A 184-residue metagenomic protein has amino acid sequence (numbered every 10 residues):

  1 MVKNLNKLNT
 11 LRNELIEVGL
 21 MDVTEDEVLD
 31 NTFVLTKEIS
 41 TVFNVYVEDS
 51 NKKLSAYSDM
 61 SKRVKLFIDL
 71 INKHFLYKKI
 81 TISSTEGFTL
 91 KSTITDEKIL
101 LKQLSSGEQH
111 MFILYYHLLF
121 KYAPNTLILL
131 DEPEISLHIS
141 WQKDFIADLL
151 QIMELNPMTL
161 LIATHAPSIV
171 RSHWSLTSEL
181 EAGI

Functional and structural regions predicted by a protein language model:
M1-D96: Phosphate-coordinating catalytic segments in nucleotide- and nucleic-acid-processing enzymes
A56-I184: Switch/communication elements of ASCE P-loop NTPase nucleotide-binding domains
